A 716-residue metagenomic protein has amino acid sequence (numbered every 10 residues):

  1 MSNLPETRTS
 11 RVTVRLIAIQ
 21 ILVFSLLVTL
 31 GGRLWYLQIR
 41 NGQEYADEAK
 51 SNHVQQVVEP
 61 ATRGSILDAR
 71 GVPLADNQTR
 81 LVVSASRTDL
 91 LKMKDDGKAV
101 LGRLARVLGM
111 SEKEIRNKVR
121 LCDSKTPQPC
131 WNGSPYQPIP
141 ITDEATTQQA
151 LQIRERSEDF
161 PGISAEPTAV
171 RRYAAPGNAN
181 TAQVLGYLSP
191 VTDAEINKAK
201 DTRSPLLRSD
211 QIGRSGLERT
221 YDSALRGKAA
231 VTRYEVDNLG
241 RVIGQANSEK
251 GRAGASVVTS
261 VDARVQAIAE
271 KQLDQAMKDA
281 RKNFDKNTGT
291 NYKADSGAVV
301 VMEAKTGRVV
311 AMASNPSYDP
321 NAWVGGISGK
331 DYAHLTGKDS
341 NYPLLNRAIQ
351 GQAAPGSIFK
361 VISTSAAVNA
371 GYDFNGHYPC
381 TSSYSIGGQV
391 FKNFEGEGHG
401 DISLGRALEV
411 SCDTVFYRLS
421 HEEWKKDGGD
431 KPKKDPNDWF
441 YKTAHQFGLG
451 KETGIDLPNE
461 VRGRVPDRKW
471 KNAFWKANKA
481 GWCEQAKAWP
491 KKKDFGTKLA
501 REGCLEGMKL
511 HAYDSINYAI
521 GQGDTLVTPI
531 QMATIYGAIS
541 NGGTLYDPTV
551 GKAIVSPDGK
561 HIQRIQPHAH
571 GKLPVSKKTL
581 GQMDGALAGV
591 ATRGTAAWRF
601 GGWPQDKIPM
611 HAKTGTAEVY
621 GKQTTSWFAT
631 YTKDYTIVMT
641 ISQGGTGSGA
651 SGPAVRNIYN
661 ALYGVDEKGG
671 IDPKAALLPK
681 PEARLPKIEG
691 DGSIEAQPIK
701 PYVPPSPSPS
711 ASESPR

Functional and structural regions predicted by a protein language model:
M1-R219, S223-K250, D279-K282, K286-A298 (+9 more regions): Membrane-proximal periplasmic segments of bacterial cell-envelope enzymes, especially penicillin-binding proteins
A69, R103-S111, R156-E166, Y187-V191 (+17 more regions): Structured segments of extracytoplasmic/periplasmic soluble domains in secreted or envelope-associated proteins
L81, K98-R106, L151, E155 (+21 more regions): Solvent-exposed, polar/charged alpha-helical surfaces in well-ordered, non-transmembrane soluble domains, broadly
E114-P127, V170, D285-K305, T381 (+4 more regions): Acidic/histidine-enriched alpha-helical segments
V236-S248, V261, G297, A304-I358 (+4 more regions): Beta-lactam-recognizing serine transpeptidase/beta-lactamase-like catalytic domain environment
K250-A253, A269, G615: Fold-level signature of zinc-dependent metallopeptidase catalytic domains
V265, K271-S317, V324-G325: Phosphate-binding glycine-rich loops and their immediate beta-loop-alpha structural context
H561-Q566, G652, R656-P715: Short, gly/Ser/Thr-rich active-site loops of penicillin-recognizing serine hydrolases
